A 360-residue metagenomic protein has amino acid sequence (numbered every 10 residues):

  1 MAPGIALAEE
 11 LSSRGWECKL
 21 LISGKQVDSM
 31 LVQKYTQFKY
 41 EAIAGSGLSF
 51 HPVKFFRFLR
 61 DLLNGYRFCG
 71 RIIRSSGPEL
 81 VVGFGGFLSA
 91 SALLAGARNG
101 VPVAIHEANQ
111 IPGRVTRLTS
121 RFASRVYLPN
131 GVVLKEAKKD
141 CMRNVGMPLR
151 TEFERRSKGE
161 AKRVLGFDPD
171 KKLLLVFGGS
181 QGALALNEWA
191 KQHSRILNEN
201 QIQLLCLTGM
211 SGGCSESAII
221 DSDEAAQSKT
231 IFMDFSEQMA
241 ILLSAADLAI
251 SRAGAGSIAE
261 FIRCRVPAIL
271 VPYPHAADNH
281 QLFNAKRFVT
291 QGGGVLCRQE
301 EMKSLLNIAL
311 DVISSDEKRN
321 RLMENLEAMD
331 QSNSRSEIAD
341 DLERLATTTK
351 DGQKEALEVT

Functional and structural regions predicted by a protein language model:
M1-S12: Short amphipathic alpha-helix
S12-N64, V145-G146, R298-Q299: Conserved nucleotide-sugar phosphate-binding/catalytic loop shared by glycosyltransferases and other
E17, F38-K39, A97-G159: Active-site-proximal region of nucleotide-activated glycan assembly enzymes, centered on histidine/acidic-rich loops
L20, Q26, L31-Y35, K158-E160 (+3 more regions): Donor-nucleotide binding loops and adjacent catalytic segments primarily of GT-B fold Leloir glycosyltransferases
P78-L80, S244-I258, V266: Acidic donor-binding loop of glycosyltransferase active sites
Q291, L296-C297, E301-E317: C-terminal "capping" alpha-helix adjacent to the active site of nucleotide-linked donor transferases in cell-envelope
K318-S332: A short, well-ordered alpha-helix in the C-terminal region of glycosyltransferases
S332-T360: C-terminal alpha-helical cap of glycosyltransferases
